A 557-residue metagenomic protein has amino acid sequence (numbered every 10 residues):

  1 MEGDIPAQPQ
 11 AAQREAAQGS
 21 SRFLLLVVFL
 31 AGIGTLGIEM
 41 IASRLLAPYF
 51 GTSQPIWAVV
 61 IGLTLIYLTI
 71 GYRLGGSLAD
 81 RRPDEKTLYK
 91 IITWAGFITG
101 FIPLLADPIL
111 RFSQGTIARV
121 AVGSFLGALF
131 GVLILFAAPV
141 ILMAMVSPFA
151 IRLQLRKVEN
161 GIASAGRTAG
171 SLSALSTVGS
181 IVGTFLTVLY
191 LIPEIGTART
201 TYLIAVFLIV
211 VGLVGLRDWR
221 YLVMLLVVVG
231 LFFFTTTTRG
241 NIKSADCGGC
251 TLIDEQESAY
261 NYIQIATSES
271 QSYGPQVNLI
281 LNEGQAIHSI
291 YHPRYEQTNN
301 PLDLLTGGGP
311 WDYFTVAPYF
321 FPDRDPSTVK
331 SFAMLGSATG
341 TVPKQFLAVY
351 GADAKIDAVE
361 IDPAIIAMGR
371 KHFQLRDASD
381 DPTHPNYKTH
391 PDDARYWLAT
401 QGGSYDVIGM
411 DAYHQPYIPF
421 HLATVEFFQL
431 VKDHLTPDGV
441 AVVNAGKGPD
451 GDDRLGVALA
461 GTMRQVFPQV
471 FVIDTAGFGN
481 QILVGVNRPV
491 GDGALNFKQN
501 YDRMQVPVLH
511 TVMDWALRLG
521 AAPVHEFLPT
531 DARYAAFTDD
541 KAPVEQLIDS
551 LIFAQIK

Functional and structural regions predicted by a protein language model:
E2-E255, T267-P275, L281-E283, Y319-K330 (+10 more regions): Alpha-helical transmembrane segments of multi-pass membrane proteins
I38, A42, Y49, G127-A128 (+7 more regions): Alpha-helical protein-protein interaction elements
I134, Q297-P301, Q415: Short coil/turn segments at secondary-structure junctions
R220-D323, F471-K557: Soluble small-group transferase modules, centered on the S-adenosyl donor enzyme superfamily
F373-L375: Cap/lid segment of the alpha/beta-hydrolase catalytic domain
S379-K388, D492-F497: A polyampholytic, Gly/Pro-enriched intrinsically disordered region
